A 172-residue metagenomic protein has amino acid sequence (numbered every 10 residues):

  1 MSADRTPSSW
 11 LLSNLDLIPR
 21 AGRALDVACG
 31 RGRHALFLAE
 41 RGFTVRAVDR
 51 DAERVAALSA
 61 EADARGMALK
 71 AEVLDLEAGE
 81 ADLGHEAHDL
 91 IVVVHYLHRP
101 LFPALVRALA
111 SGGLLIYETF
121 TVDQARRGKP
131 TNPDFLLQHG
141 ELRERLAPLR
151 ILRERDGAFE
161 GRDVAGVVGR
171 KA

Functional and structural regions predicted by a protein language model:
M1-P19: S-adenosyl-L-methionine
A21-G30: Conserved class I S-adenosyl-L-methionine
T44-D49: Conserved SAM-binding motif I beta-strand of class I
D51-E53: Conserved SAM/SAH-binding beta-strand->alpha-helix loop
R65-A78: Conserved SAM-binding strand-loop segment of SAM-dependent methyltransferases
D82-L90: A short acidic, Gly/Pro-enriched loop at the edge of an enzyme's catalytic core that lines a small-molecule cofactor
G113-F120: Conserved beta-strand signature within the Rossmann-like core of class I S-adenosyl-L-methionine
G157-A172: Core SAM-dependent methyltransferase catalytic element
